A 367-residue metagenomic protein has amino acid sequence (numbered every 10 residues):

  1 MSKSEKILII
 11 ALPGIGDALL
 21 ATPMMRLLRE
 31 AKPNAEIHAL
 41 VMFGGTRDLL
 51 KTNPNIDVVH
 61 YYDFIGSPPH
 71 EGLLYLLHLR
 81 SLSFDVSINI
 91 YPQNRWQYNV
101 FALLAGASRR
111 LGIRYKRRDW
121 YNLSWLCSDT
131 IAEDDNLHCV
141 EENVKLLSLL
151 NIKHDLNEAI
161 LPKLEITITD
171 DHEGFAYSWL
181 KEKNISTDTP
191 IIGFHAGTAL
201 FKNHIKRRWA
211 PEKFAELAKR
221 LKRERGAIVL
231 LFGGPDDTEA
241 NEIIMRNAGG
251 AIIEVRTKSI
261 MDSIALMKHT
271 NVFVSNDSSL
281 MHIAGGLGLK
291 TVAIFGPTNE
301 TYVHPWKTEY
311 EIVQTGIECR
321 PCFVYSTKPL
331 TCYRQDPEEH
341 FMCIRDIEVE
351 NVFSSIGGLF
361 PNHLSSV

Functional and structural regions predicted by a protein language model:
M1-V367: Catalytic machinery of carbohydrate-active enzymes, primarily nucleotide-sugar-dependent glycosyltransferases
